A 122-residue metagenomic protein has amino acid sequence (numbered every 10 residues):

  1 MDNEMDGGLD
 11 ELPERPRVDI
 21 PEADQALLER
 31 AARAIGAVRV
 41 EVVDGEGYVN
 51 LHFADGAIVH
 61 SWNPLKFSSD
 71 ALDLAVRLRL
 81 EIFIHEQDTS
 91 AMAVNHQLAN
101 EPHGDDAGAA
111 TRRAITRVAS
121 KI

Functional and structural regions predicted by a protein language model:
D2-I122: Glycine-rich anion-binding surface patch
